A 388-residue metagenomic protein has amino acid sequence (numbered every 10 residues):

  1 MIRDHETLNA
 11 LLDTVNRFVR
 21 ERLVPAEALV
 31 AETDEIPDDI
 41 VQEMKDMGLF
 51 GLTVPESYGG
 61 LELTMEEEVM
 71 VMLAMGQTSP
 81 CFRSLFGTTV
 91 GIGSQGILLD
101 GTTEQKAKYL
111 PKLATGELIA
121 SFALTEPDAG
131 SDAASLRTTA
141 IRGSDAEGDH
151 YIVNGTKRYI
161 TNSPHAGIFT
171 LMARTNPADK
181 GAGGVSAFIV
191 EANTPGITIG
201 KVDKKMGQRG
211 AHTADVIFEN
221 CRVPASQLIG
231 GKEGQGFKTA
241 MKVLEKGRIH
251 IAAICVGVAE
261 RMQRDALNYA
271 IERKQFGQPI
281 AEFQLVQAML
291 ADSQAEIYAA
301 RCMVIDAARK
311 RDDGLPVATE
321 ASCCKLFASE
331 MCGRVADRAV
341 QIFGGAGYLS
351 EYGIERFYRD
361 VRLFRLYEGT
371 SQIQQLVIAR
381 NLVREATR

Functional and structural regions predicted by a protein language model:
M1-T78, F82, T88, D100-Q105 (+8 more regions): Alpha-helical interface subdomain recognition
G48, M72-G76, A173, V190-P195 (+1 more regions): Short Ser/Thr-interspersed hydrophobic loop/turn segments at strand-loop and sheet-helix junctions that line or gate
T89-I97: Well-ordered alpha-helical segments within folded domains of soluble proteins
L113, D128-S131, Y159-N162, A178-D179 (+1 more regions): Short Gly/Pro-enriched turn/cap motifs at secondary-structure boundaries
G116-L124, M172: A short, Trp-centered hydrophobic/proline-enriched beta-strand micro-motif
S135, N193-R222: Flexible, small-/acidic-enriched active-site or ligand-binding loops
D149-H150, N154-I199: A short core secondary-structure module
E219-K238: Long, acidic (Asp/Glu-rich), low-complexity accessory segments flanking structured domains
